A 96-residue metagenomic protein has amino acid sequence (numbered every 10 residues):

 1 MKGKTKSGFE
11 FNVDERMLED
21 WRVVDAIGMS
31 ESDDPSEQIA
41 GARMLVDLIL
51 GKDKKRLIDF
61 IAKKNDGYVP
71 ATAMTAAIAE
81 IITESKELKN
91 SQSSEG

Functional and structural regions predicted by a protein language model:
M1-M44: Short N-terminal mixed-charge amphipathic segments
K2-F9, R56-G96: Charged interaction scaffolds used for protein-protein
A26-I27, L45-I49, F60, E80-I81: Residues that form generic nucleotide/phosphate-binding pockets
E37-G41, L45, P70-A77: Residue-level detector of well-ordered alpha-helical segments, enriched for hydrophobic/aromatic packing positions
L50-K55: Glycine-centered helix-coil hinge/cap
